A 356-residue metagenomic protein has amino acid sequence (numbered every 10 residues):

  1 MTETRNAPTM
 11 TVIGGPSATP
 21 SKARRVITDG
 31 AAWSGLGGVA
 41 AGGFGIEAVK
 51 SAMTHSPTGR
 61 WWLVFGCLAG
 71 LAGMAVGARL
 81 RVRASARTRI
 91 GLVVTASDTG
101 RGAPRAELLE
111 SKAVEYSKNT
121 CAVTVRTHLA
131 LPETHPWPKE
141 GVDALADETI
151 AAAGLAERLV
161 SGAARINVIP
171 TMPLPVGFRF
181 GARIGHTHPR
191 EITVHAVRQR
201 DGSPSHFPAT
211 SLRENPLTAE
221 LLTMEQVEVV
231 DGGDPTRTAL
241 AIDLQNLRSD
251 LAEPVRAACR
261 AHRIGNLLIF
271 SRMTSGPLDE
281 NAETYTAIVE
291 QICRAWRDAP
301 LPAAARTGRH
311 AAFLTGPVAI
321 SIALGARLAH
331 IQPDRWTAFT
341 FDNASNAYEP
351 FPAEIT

Functional and structural regions predicted by a protein language model:
E3-T4, G77-A164, P173: N-terminal topogenic membrane-targeting module
P8-A84: Hydrophobic, helix-forming membrane-interacting segments
S97-R101, A163-R179, D243-S249, H310-I322: Gly/Ser/Thr-rich loops at beta-strand to alpha-helix junctions that form or flank small-molecule/cofactor-binding
T149-E157, T284-T307: A short, acidic, amphipathic alpha-helical segment used as a generic capping/interface helix at domain edges
L174-G185, D250-V255, V318-A329, P350: A short acidic (Asp/Glu
G185-L221, M273-N281, G325, R335-T356: Long, charge-dense
E220-R294: Redox- and metal-dependent alpha/beta enzyme cores, enriched for Fe-S-associated oxidoreductases and cofactor-handling
L301-W336: C-terminal structured domain segments
